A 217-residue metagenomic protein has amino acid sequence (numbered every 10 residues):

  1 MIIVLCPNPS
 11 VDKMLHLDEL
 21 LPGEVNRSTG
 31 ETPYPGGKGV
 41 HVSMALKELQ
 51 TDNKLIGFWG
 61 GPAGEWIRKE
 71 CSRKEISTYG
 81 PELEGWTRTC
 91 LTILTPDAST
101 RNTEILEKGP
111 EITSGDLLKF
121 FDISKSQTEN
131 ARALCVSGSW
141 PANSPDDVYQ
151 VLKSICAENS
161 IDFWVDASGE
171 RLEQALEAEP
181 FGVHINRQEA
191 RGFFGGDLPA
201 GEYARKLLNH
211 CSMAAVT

Functional and structural regions predicted by a protein language model:
M1-G23, T32: Positively charged, low-complexity intrinsically disordered leader regions
I2, T51-N53, T78, F163 (+1 more regions): Hydrophobic anchor at the start of a short beta-strand that flanks the dinucleotide cofactor-binding loop
V4-P7, G57, E82-L83, T92-L94 (+4 more regions): Short beta-strand segments
E19-R27, H184-N186: Short glycine/proline- and charge-enriched loop/turn segments that cap or connect secondary-structure elements
R27-R88: Substrate-binding N-lobe of the ribokinase-like
I93-N130: Conserved phosphate-binding/catalytic loop of the ribokinase/pfkB sugar-kinase fold
E104-L106, A131-S139, D166, G182-R187: Short beta-strands and strand-loop turn motifs
D147-T217: Conserved phosphate/ATP/ADP-binding segment of small-molecule kinases
